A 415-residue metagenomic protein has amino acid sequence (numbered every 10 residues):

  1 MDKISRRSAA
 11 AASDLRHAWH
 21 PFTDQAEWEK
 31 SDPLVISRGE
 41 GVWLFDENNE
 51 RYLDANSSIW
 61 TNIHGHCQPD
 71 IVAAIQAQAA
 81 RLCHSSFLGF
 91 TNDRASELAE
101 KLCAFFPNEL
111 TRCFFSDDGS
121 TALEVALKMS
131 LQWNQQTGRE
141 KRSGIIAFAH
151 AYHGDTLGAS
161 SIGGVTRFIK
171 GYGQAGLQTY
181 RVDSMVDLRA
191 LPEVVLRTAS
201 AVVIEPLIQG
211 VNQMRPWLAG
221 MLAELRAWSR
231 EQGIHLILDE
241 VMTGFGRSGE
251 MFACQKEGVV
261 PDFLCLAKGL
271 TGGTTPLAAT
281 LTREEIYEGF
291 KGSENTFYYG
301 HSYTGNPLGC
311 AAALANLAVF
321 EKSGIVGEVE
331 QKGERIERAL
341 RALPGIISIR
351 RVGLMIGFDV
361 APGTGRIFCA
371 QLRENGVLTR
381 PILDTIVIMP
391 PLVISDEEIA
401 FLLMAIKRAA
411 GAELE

Functional and structural regions predicted by a protein language model:
D2-E415: Conserved N-terminal phosphate-binding loop of PLP-dependent enzymes in the Aspartate aminotransferase
